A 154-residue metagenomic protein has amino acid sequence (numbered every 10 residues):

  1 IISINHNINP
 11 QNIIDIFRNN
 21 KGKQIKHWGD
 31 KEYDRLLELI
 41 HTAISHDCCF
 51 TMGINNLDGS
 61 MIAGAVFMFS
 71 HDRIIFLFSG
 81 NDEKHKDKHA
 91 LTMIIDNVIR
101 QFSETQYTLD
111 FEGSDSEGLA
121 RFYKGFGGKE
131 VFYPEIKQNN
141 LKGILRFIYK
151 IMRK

Functional and structural regions predicted by a protein language model:
I1-H85: A conserved beta-strand-loop-helix scaffold within acyl/acetyltransferase catalytic domains
I4, A43, V98-T105, I136: Alpha-helix C-terminal capping segments
Q11, T92-D96, E117: A structural signal for well-ordered alpha-helical segments within the folded catalytic domains of diverse enzymes
E38-H41, D96-R100, K124: Surface-exposed alpha-helical segments enriched in charged/polar residues
K86-R100: Conserved acetyl-CoA-binding loop-helix of GNAT-fold acetyltransferases
E104-K154: Active-site/acyl-donor-binding loops of N-acyltransferases
